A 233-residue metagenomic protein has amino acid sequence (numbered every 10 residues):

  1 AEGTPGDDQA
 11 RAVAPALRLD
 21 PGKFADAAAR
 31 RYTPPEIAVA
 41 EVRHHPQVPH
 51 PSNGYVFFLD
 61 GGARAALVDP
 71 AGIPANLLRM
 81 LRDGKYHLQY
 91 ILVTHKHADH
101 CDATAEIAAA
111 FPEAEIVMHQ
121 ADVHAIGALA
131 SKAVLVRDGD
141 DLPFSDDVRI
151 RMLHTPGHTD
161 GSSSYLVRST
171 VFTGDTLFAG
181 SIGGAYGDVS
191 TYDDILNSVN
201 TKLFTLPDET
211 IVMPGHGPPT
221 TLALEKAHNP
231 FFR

Functional and structural regions predicted by a protein language model:
A1: Short alpha-helical DNA-recognition segment
T4-P5, A65, I73-V148, F231: Active-site HxH/HxHxD metal-binding segment of metal-dependent hydrolases
Q9-L17, F24, I107: Hydrophobic micro-packing sites on short alpha-helices
L19-Y32: Short C-terminal boundary/hinge segments that cap the last helix of small helical domains
F24, V117-H119, G174, G215: Generic beta-sheet signal
P34-G84, S164-G174, A179-G180: Conserved beta-strand hairpin/beta-sheet module of binuclear metal-dependent hydrolase folds, prominently
H45-G54, G61, Q120, G127 (+2 more regions): Active-site-proximal loop/helix segment associated with metal-binding centers of metalloenzymes
A63, A130, R149, H154 (+1 more regions): Metallo-beta-lactamase
